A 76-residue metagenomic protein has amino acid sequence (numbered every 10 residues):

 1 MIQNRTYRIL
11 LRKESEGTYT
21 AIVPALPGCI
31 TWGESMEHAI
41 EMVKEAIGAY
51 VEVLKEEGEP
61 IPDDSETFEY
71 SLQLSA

Functional and structural regions predicted by a protein language model:
M1-R8, E41-A76: Short, charged, surface-exposed hinge/linker loops at domain edges that act as mobile lids or interdomain connectors
L10-L11, S35: A ubiquitous short alpha-helical element
L11-L26: Short aromatic-glycine-(Arg/Gly/Cys) micro-motifs in beta-strand/loop hairpins
T20-I22, I30, M42, I47: Generic alpha-helical hydrophobic packing signal
V23, G33, V51: Short, flexible helix/strand-to-coil boundary loops that buttress conserved ligand/catalytic motifs in alpha/beta
A25-G28, D63: Hydrophobic residues in alpha-helical membrane-spanning segments
P27-H38: A short, exposed loop/beta-hairpin motif centered on an aromatic-Gly-Thr core
